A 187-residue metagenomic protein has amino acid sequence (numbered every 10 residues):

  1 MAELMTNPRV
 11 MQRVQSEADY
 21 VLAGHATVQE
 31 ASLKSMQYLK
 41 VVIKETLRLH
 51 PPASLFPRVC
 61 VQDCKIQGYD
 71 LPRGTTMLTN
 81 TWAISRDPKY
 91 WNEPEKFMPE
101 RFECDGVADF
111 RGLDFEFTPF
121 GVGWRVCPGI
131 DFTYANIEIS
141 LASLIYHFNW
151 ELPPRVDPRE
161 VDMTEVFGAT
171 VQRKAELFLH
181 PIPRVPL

Functional and structural regions predicted by a protein language model:
M1-D19, T46, P72-N80, T118-P119 (+3 more regions): Central I-helix of cytochrome P450 enzymes
L4-V10, A53, D87, F148-N149: A structure-centric feature marking long, well-folded core domains of fungal metabolic enzymes and membrane transporters
M5, Q29, Q37, K65 (+7 more regions): Beta-strand cores of modular interaction/reader domains in eukaryotic scaffold and signaling proteins, especially PDZ
N7, T79-A108: Conserved cytochrome P450 K-helix/beta-meander segment immediately N-terminal to the heme-binding cysteine loop
P8-V10, Q15, I130-T170: Cytochrome P450 heme-binding "Cys pocket" and the immediately downstream C-terminal segment
A26-Y69, P88: Conserved cytochrome P450 K-helix E-x-x-R motif and the immediately C-terminal K′/meander segment
D105-I137, D162-F167: Cytochrome P450 heme-thiolate "Cys pocket" and heme-binding signature region
A169-L187: C-terminal helix/juxtamembrane-tail motif
